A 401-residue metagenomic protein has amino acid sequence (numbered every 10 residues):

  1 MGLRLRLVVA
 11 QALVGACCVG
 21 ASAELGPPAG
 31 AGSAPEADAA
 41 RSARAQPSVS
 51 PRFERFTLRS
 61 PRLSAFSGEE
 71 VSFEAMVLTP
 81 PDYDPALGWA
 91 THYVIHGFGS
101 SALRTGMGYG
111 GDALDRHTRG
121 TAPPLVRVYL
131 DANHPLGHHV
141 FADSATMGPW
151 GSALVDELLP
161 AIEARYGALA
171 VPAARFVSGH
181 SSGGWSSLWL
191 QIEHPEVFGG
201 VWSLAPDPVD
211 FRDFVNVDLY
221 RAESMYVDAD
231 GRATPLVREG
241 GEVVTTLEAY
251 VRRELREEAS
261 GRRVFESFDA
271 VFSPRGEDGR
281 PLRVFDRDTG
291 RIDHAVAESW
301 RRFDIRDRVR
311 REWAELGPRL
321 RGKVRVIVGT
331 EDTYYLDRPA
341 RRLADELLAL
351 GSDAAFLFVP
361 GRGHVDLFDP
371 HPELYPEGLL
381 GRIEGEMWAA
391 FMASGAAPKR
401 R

Functional and structural regions predicted by a protein language model:
M1-L5: N-terminal secretory signal peptides that target proteins for export/translocation
V8-G20: Bacterial N-terminal signal peptides
E24-R401: Non-catalytic cap/lid and distal C-terminal segments of serine-dependent acyl enzymes
